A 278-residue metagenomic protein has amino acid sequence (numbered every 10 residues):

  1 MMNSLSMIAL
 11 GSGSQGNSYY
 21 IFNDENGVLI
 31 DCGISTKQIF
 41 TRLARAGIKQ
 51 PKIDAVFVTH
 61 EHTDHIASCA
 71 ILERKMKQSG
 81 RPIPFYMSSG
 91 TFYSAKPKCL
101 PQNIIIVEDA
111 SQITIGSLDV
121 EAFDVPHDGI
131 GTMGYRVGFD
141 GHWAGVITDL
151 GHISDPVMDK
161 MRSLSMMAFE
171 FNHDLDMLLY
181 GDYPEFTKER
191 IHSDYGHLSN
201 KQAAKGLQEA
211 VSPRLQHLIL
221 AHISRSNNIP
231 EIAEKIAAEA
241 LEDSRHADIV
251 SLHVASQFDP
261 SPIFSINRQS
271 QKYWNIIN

Functional and structural regions predicted by a protein language model:
M1-A46, M133-D149, M166: Conserved beta-strand hairpin/beta-sheet module of binuclear metal-dependent hydrolase folds, prominently
I8-S18, E61-C69, S94-K96, A122: Structured catalytic core of nucleotide-sugar glycosyltransferases
L29-G33, D54-E61, Y86-S89, G145-D149 (+3 more regions): Active-site neighborhood of phospho(di)ester-bond hydrolases with catalytic His/Asp-centered motifs
T36-M87: Active-site metal-binding motif and surrounding structural segment of the metallo-beta-lactamase
H62-I66, F92-S94, G129-I130, H152-D155 (+2 more regions): Active-site environment of divalent metal-dependent phosphoester hydrolases
A67-K77, S94-K98, N228-K235: Metal-dependent catalytic neighborhoods of phosphoester/phosphodiester hydrolases
M87-H142: Metallo-beta-lactamase
D155-A255: Cap/insert and terminal regions of metallo-dependent hydrolase folds
